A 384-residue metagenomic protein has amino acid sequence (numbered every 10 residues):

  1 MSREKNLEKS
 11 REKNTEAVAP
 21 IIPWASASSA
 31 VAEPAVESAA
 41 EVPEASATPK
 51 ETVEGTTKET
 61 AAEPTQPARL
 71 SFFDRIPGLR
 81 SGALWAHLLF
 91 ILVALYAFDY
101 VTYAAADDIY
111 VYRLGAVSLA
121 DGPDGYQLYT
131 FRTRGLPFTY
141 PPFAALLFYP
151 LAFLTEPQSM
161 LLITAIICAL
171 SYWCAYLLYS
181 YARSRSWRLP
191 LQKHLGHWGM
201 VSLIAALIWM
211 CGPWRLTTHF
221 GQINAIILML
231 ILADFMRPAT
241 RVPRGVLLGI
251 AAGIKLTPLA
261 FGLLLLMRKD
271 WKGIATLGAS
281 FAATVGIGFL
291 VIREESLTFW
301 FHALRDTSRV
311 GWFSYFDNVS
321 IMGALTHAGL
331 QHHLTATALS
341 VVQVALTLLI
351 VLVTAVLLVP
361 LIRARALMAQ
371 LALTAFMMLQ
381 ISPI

Functional and structural regions predicted by a protein language model:
M1-S2, I384: Short intrinsically disordered, low-complexity coil segments enriched in acidic
S2-R3, A19-W24, A30-E44, K50 (+3 more regions): Start-transfer (signal-anchor) and selected internal transmembrane alpha helices of multi-pass inner/ER membrane
P67-P243, R268-I384: Primarily membrane-embedded glycan-assembly and transfer machineries that use lipid-linked glycans
L248-L265, I381-I384: Transmembrane helices and adjacent periplasmic/lumenal helix-loop junctions of polyprenol-phosphate-dependent
